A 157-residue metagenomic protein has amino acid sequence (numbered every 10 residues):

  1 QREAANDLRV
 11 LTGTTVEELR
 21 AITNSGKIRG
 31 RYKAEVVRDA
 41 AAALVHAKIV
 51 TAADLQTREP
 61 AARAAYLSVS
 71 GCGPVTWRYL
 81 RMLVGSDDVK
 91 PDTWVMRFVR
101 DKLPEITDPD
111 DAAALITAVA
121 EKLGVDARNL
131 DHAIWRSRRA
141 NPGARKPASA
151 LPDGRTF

Functional and structural regions predicted by a protein language model:
Q1, L44-V50, S86, R139-A144: Short helix-capping/linker segments at secondary-structure and domain boundaries
R2-S70: Alpha-helical ds-nucleic-acid-binding substructure associated with the helix-hairpin-helix region of base-excision DNA
R20-S25, R38-A41, R81, M96 (+2 more regions): Amphipathic alpha-helical segments within well-ordered protein domains
K33, P91, A112: Hydrophobic (often cysteine-bearing) scaffold residues that line and stabilize catalytic clefts of nucleotide/cofactor
A34-R38, P74-R81, D131, W135: Short, well-structured alpha-helical segments
R38-D39, I106-F157: A basic, often C-terminal nucleic-acid-binding module that engages the phosphate backbone, implemented in DNA
T57-L103: Catalytic DNA-binding helix-loop module of base-excision-repair DNA glycosylases/AP lyases
